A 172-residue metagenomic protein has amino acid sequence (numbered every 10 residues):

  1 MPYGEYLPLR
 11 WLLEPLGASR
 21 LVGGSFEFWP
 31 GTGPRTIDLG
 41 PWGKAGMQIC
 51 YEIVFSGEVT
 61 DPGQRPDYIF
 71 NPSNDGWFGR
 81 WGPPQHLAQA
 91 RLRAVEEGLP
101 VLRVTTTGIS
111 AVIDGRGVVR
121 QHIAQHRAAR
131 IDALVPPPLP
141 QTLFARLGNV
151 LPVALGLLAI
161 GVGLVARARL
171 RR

Functional and structural regions predicted by a protein language model:
M1-L147, L151: Soluble catalytic domains of enzymes that build or remodel membrane lipids, polysaccharides, and related
R146-R169: Selective detector of the "anchor" transmembrane alpha-helix that sits immediately C-terminal
